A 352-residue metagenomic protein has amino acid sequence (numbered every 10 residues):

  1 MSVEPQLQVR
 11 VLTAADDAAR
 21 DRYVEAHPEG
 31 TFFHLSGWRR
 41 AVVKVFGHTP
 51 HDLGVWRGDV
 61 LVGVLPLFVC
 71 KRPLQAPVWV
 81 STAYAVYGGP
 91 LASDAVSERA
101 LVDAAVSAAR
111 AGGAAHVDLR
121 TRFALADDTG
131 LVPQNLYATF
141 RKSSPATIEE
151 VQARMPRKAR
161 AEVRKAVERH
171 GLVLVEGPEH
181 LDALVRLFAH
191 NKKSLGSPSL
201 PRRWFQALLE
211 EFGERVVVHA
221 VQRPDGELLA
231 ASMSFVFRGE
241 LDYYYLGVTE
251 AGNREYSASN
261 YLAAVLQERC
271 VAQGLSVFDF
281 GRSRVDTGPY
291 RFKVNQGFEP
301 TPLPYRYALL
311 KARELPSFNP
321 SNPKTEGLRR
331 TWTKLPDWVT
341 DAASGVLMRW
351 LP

Functional and structural regions predicted by a protein language model:
S2-E4, V69, L125-E150, S276-P352: Active-site/acyl-donor-binding loops of N-acyltransferases
V3, V80-Y84, K165-V167: Short, flexible turn/loop "capping" segments at secondary-structure junctions
L7-G58, L65-Q75, T121-E255: A conserved beta-strand-loop-helix scaffold within acyl/acetyltransferase catalytic domains
T49, G113-A115, G274: Short loop/turn motifs at secondary-structure junctions
D52-V62, A85, S93, S97-A108 (+1 more regions): Aromatic (often tryptophan-rich) hydrophobic motifs at membrane interfaces
V69-Y87: Conserved acyl-donor/pantetheine-binding loop and adjacent beta-alpha core of acyl/acetyltransferases and related
S81-G89, Q134-R141: Acyl/amide activation-and-transfer machinery of modular secondary-metabolite enzymes
V96-T139: Non-catalytic accessory segments adjacent to catalytic cores
